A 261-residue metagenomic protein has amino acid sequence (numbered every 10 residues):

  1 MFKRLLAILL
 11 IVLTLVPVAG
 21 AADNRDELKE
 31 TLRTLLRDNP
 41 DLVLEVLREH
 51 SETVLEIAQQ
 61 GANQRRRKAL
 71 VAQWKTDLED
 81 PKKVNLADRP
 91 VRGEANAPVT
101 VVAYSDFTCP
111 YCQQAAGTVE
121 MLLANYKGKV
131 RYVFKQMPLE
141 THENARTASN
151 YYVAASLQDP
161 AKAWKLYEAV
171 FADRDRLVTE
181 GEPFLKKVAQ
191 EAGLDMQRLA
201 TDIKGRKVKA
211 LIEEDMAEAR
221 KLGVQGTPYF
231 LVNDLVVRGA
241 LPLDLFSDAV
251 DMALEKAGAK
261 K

Functional and structural regions predicted by a protein language model:
F2-L5, A22-L36, L42, T53-A58 (+1 more regions): C-terminal cap of thioredoxin/glutaredoxin-like
A7-V16: Bacterial N-terminal signal peptides
D26, E30, R37, P110-Q113 (+5 more regions): Soluble non-cytosolic domains of exported or imported proteins
E45-Q73: Short glycine- and acidic-rich boundary segments immediately preceding or forming the N-terminal edge of structured
R65-V91: N-terminal "domain-start" segment that seeds a small globular fold
R92-C109, Y132-Q136: Short active-site neighborhood of thiol/selenol oxidoreductases, capturing the structured segment around
V102, Q113-Q190, R220-Q225: Structural alpha/beta surface segment adjacent to cysteine/selenocysteine redox centers across thiol/disulfide enzymes
D106-A115, F230: The canonical Cys-X-X-Cys-His
